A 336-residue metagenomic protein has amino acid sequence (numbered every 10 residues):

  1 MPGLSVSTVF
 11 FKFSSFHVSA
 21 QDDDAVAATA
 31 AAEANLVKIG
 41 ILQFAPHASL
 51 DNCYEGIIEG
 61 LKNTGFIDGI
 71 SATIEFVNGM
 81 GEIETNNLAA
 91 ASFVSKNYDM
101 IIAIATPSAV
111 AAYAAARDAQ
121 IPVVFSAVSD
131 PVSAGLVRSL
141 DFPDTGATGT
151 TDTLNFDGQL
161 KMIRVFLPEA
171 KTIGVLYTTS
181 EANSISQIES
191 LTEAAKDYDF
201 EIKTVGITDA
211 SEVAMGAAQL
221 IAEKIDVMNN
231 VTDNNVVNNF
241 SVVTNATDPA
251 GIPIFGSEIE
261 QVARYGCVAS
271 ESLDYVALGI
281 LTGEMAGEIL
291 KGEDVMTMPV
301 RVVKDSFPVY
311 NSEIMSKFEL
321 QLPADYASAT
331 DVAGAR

Functional and structural regions predicted by a protein language model:
M1-R336: Short hydrophobic alpha-helices and adjacent helix-cap/hinge residues
